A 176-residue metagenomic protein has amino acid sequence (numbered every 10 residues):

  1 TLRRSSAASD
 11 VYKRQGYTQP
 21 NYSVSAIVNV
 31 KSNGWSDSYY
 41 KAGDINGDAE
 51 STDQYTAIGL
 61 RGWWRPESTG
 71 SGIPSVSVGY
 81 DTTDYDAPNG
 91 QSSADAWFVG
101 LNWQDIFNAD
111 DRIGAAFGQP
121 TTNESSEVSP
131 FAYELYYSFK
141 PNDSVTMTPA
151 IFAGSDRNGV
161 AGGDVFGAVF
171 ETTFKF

Functional and structural regions predicted by a protein language model:
T1-Y12: Short, small-residue-biased leader/transition segments that mark boundaries at the very start of proteins
A7-S9, Q54-I58, Q91-W97, S129-Y133 (+1 more regions): Residues that define the transmembrane beta-barrel architecture of outer-membrane proteins
K13, Y17-A26, S32-W35, L60 (+3 more regions): Repeated loop/turn-to-beta-strand initiation elements of outer-membrane beta-barrel proteins
K13-Q19, L60-W64, Y80, V99-W103 (+2 more regions): Residues on the lipid-exposed face of transmembrane beta-strands in outer-membrane beta-barrel proteins
A26-V30, V76-T82, V99, I113-Q119 (+2 more regions): Transmembrane beta-barrel strands of outer-membrane/channel proteins
S32-S38, S68, T82-P88, F107-A109 (+2 more regions): Gram-negative outer-membrane beta-barrel proteins
N102-V145: C-terminal hydrophobic structural anchor segments that stabilize assembly/packing rather than catalytic chemistry
F131-F176: Predominantly the C-terminal beta-signal and adjacent terminal strand-loop region of outer-membrane beta-barrel
